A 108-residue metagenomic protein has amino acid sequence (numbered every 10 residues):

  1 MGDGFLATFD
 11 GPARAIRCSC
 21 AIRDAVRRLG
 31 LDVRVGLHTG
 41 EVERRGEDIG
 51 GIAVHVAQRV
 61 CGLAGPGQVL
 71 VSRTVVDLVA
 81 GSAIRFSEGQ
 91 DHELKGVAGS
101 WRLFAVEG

Functional and structural regions predicted by a protein language model:
M1-D3: Short glycine- and acidic-residue-rich catalytic loops of nucleotidyl-transferase/cyclase enzymes
L6-G108: Catalytic beta-strand-to-alpha-helix segment of the class III nucleotidyl cyclase homology domain
